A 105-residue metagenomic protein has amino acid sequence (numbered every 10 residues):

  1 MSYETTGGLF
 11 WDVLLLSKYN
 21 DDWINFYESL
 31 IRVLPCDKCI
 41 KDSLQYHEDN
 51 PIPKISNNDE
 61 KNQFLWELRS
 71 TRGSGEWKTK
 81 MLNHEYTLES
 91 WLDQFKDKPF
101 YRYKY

Functional and structural regions predicted by a protein language model:
M1-Y105: Aromatic-rich, lipid-facing transmembrane alpha helices and their immediate juxtamembrane interface loops in integral
